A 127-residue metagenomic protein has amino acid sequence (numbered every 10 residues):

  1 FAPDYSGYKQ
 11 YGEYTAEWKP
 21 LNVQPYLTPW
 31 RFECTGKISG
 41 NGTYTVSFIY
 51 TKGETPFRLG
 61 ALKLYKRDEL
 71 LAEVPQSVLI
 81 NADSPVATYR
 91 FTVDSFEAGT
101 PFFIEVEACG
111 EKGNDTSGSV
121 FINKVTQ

Functional and structural regions predicted by a protein language model:
F1-Q127: Extracytoplasmic
